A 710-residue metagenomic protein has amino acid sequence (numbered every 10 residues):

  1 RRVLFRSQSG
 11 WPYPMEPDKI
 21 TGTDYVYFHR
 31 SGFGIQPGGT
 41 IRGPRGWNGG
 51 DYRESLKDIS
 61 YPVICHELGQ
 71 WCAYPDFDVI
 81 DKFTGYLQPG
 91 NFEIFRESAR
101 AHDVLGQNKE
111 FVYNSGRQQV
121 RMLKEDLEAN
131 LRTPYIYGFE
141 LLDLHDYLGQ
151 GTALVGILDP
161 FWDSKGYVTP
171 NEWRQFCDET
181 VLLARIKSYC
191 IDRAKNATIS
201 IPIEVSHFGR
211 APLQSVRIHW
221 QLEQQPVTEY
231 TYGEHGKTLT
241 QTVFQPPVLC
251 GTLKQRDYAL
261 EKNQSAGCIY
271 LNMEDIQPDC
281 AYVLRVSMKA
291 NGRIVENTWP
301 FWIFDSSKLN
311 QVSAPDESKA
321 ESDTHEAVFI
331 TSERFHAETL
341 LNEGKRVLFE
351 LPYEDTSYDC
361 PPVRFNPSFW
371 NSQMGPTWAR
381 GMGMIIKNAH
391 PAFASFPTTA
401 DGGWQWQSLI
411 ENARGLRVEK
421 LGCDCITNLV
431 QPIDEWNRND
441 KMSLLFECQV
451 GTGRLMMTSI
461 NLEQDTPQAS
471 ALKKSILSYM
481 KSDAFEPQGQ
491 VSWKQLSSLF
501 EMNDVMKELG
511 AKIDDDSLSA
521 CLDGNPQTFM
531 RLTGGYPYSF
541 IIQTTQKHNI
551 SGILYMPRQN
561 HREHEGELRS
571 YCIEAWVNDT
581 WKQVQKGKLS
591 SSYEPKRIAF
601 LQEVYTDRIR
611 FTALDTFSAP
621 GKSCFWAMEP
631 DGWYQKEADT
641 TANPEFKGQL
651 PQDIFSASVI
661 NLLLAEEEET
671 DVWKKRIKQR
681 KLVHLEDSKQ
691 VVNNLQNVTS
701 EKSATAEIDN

Functional and structural regions predicted by a protein language model:
R1-D159: Substrate-binding/catalytic cleft of secreted carbohydrate-active enzymes, primarily glycoside hydrolases
G39-W47, Y353-Y358, W370-Q468, A484-Q490 (+3 more regions): Catalytic beta-strand/loop cores that center a nucleophilic Ser/Cys/Thr and support acyl-enzyme chemistry
L142-G209, A657-S658, L663, K674: Aromatic-rich peripheral "rim/lid" segments of glycoside hydrolase catalytic domains that contact and position glycan
A197-R256, A266-N272, C280-K289: Beta-strand-rich binding/interaction modules
R293-N310: Short beta-strand elements
D323-N371, T452, I476-Y479, N710: Short alpha-beta junction capping motif
Q490, K494-I550, R558-Y571, D579-T580 (+3 more regions): Disordered, acidic Ser/Thr/Pro-rich linker "stalks" and the adjacent N-terminal cap of the next globular domain
T612-A619: Short beta-strand-plus-loop segments that form exposed binding edges in beta-rich domains
